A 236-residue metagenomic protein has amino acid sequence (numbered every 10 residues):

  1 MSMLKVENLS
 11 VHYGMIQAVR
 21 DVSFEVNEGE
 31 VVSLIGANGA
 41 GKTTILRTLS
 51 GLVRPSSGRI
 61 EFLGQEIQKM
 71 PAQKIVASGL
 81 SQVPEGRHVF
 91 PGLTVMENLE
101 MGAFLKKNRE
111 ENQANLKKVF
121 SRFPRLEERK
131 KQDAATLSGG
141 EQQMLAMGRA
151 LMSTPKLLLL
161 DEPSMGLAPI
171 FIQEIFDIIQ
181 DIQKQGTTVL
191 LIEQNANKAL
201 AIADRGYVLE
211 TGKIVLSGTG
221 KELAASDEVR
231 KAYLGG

Functional and structural regions predicted by a protein language model:
G14, V32, M70, V95-A114 (+2 more regions): ABC-type ATPase nucleotide-binding domains, specifically the catalytic core motifs of the NBD
I35-A37: The feature captures the beta-strand-to-loop junction immediately N-terminal to the Walker
S50: Helix-to-loop junction immediately C-terminal to a conserved catalytic motif
G58-E66, S78, E111-L116, G218: Conserved ABC transporter NBD signature motif
D133-L137, E141: Conserved ABC ATPase signature
A150-L151: ABC ATPase C-loop
